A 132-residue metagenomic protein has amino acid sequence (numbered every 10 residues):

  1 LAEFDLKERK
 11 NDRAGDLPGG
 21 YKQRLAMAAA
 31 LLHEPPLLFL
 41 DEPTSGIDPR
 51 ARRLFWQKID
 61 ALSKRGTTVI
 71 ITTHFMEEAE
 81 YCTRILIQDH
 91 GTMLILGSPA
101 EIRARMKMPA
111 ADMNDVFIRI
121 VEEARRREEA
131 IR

Functional and structural regions predicted by a protein language model:
L1-R9: Conserved ABC ATPase "signature" region
R13-L17: Conserved ABC ATPase signature
M27: Hydrophobic anchor residue at the start of the ABC signature
L32-P36: A short, proline-enriched helix->beta-strand linker immediately N-terminal to the Walker B motif in ABC-type P-loop
L38-D41: Catalytic Walker B motif of ABC-type/P-loop ATPase nucleotide-binding domains
R52-R65: Helical segment within the ABC ATPase nucleotide-binding domain
L96-G97: ABC ATPase "signature
